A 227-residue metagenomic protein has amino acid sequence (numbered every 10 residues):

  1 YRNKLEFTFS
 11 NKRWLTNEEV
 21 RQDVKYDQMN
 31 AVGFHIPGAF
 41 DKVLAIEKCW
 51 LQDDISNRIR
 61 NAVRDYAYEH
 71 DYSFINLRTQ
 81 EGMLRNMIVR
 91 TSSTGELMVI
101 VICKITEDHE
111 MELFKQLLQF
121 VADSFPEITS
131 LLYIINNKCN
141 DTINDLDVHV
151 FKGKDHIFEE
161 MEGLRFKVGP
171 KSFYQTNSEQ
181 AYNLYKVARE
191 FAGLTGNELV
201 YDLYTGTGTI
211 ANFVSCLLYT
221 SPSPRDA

Functional and structural regions predicted by a protein language model:
Y1-S73: Extended interfacial segments that mediate partner engagement and assembly in macromolecular machines
R2-N3, L15-T16, Q28, E96 (+1 more regions): Non-catalytic substrate-recognition/targeting regions of SAM-dependent transferases
D41-L77, G82-M83, E107-L132: Internal alpha/beta scaffold segment
L84-T91: Short edge beta-strands and adjacent turn/loop segments
Q180-G196: Conserved alpha-helix/loop element of class I SAM-dependent methyltransferases that forms part of the SAM/SAH-binding
N197-Y204: Conserved class I S-adenosyl-L-methionine
T209-L217: Conserved SAM-binding loop of SAM-dependent methyltransferases across substrates and taxa, primarily the Class I
Y219-P222, D226-A227: Single conserved hydrophobic/aromatic residue that forms the stacking wall/gate of nucleotide- or nucleobase-binding
